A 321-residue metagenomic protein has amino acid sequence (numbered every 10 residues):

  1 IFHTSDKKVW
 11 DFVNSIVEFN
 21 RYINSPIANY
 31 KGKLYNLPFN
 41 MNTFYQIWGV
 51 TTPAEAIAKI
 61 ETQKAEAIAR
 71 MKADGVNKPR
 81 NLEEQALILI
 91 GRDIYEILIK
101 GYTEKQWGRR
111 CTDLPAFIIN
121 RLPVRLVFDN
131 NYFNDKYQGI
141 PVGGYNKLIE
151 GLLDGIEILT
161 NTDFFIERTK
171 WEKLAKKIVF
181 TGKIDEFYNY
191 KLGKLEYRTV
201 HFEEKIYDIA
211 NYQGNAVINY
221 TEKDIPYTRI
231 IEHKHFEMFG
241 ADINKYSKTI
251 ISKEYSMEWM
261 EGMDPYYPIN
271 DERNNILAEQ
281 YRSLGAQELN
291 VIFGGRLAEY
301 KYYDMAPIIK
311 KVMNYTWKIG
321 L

Functional and structural regions predicted by a protein language model:
I1-V17, I23-P26: Glycine-rich FAD cofactor-binding loop and adjacent beta-loop-alpha segment at the N-terminus of flavoprotein
N20, E157-N161, I292: General small-molecule cofactor/ligand-binding pocket signal
P26-Y30, I218-Y220: Short acidic-hydrophobic surface loop/beta-edge motif
A28-K33, N42-K176: Active-site/ligand-binding neighborhood in enzyme catalytic cores
Y30, N36-L37, Y95, Q106-C111 (+5 more regions): Short catalytic/ligand-binding loop motif for oxyanion handling, primarily in non-cytosolic enzymes, centered on
F165-L284: Mid-domain catalytic core of redox enzymes that form a hydrophobic substrate pocket/lid adjacent to a catalytic redox
D264-L321: C-terminal catalytic lobe of FAD-dependent flavoproteins
